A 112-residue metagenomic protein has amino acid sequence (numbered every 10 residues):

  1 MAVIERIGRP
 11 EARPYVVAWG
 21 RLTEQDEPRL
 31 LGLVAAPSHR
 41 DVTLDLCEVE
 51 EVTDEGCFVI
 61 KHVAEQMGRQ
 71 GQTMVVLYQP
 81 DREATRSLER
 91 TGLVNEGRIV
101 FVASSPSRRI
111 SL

Functional and structural regions predicted by a protein language model:
M1-L112: STAS-like cytosolic regulatory interaction modules
